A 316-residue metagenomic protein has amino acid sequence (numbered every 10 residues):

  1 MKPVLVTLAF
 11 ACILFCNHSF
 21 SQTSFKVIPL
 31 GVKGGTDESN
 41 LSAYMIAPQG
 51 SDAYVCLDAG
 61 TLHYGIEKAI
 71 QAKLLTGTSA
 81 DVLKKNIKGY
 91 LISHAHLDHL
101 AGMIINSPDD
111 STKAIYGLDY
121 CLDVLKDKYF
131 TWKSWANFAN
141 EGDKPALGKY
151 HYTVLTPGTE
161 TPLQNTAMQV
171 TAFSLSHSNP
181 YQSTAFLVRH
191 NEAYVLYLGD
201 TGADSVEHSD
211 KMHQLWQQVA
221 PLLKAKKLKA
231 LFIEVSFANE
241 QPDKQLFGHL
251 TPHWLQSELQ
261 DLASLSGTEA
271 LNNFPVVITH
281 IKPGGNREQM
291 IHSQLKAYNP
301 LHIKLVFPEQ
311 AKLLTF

Functional and structural regions predicted by a protein language model:
M1-T23: Bacterial Sec-dependent N-terminal signal peptides
S24, L30, Y120-S183, P300-T315: Metallo-beta-lactamase
V27, Y44, D58, H94 (+6 more regions): Divalent metal-coordination and catalytic microenvironments
T36-I92, A101-P108, E207, K211-V219: Pre-active-site segment of Zn-dependent metallo-hydrolases
A43, A47, V154-K224: Catalytic core of the metallo-beta-lactamase
C56-G60, N86-D98, Y116-L118, Y197-D200 (+3 more regions): Active-site neighborhood of phospho(di)ester-bond hydrolases with catalytic His/Asp-centered motifs
G77-P145: Active-site HxH/HxHxD metal-binding segment of metal-dependent hydrolases
D204-E309: Cap/insert and terminal regions of metallo-dependent hydrolase folds
